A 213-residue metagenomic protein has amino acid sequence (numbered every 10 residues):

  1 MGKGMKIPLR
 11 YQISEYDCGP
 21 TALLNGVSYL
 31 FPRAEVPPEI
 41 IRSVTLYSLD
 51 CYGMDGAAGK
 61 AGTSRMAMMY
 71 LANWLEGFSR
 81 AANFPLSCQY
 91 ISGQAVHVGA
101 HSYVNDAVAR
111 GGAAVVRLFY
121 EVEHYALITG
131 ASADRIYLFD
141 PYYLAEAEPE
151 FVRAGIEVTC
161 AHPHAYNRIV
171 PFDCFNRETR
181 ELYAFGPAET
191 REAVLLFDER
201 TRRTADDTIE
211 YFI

Functional and structural regions predicted by a protein language model:
M1-G2, G112: N-terminal entry module detector
G2-G93, I209: Cysteine-nucleophile protease catalytic domains, especially the papain-like/related folds used in DUB/UBL proteases
G4-K6, D55, A95, S132 (+2 more regions): Compositionally biased, intrinsically disordered low-complexity regions
E15, R33-A34, A57-M66, Q94-A95 (+2 more regions): Short, exposed beta-strand "edge-strand" segments with a Pro/Gly-rich flavor and a Y/T-containing core
L71-G77, A100-V104, R180-L182: Intrinsically disordered, low-complexity boundary segments flanking structured domains
L71-L86, V116-A131, R153-H164: Hydrophobic transmembrane alpha-helix bundles
Q89-Y143, A147: Active-site-adjacent substructure of cysteine-protease-like catalytic cores
V108-A109, A131-I213: Noncatalytic regulatory segments and standalone regulatory/sensor domains
